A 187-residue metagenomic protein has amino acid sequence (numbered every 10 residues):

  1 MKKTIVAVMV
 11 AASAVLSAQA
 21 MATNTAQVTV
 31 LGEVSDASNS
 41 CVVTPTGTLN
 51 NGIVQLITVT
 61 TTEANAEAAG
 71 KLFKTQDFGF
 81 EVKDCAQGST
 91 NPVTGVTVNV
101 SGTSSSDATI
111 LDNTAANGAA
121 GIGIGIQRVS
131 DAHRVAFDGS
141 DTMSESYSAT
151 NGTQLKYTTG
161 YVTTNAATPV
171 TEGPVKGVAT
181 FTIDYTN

Functional and structural regions predicted by a protein language model:
M1-A22: Gram-negative bacterial Sec-dependent N-terminal signal peptides
A20-N187: Mature extracellular/passenger domains of Gram-negative fimbrial/pilin and adhesin proteins
